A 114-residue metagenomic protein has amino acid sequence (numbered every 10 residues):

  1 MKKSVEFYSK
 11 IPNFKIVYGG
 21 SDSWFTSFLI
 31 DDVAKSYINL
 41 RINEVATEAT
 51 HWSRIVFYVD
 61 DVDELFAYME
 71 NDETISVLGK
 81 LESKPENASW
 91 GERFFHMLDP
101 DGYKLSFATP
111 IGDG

Functional and structural regions predicted by a protein language model:
M1, I55-D101: Vicinal oxygen chelate
M1-E6, I55, T109-G114: N-terminal beta-strand motif that seeds the catalytic metal site of vicinal oxygen chelate
M1-S36: Core segments of cupin and vicinal oxygen chelate
K15-S21, E86, G112-G114: Conserved catalytic-core motifs of GNAT/GCN5-like acyltransferases
Y37, F107: Short glycine-/small-residue motifs
T50-R54: Short, solvent-exposed beta-strand edge segments and adjacent coil->beta transition regions
